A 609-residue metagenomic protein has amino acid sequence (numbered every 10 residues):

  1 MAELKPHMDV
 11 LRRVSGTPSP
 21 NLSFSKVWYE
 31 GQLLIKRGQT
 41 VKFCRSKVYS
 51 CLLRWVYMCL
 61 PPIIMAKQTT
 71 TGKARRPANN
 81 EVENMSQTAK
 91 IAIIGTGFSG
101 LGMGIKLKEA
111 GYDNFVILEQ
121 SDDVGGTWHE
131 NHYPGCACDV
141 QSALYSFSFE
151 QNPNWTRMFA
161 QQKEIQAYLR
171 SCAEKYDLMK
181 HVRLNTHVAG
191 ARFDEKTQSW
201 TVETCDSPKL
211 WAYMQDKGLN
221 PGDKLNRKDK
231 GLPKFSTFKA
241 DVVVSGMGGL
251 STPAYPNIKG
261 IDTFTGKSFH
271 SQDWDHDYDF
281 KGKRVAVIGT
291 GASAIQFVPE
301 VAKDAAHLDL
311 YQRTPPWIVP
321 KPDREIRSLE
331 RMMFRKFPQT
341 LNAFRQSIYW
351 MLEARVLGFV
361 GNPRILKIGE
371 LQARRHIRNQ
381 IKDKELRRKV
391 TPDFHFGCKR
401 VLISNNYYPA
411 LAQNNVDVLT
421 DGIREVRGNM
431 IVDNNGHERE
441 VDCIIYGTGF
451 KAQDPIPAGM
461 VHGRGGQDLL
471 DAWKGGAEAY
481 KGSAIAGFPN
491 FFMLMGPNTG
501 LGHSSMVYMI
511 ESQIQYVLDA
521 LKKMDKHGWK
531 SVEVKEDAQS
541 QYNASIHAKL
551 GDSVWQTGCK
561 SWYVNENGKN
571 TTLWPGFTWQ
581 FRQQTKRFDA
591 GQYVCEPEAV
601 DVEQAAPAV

Functional and structural regions predicted by a protein language model:
L52-I91, W211-G222, A254-Q272: Extreme N-terminal leader/targeting segments of oxidoreductases
E83-N84, T88, G102-I105, E109 (+8 more regions): Rossmann-like dinucleotide-binding core of oxidoreductases
A89-I93, F98-V182, Q312-P315, N379-E385: Beta1-alpha1 glycine-rich phosphate/pyrophosphate-binding loop at the start of Rossmann-like nucleotide-binding domains
P153-S171, G361-N362, L366-K367, H395-N406: Short beta-strand to alpha-helix junction loop
M158-V242, M247: Feature captures the FAD/FMN-dependent oxidoreductase FAD-binding
M247-I261, T448-G463: Flavin (primarily FAD) binding-site architecture
K367, L371-E440: Alpha/beta-hydrolase fold catalytic core
Y508-E511, Q515-V609: C-terminal active-site-capping segments
